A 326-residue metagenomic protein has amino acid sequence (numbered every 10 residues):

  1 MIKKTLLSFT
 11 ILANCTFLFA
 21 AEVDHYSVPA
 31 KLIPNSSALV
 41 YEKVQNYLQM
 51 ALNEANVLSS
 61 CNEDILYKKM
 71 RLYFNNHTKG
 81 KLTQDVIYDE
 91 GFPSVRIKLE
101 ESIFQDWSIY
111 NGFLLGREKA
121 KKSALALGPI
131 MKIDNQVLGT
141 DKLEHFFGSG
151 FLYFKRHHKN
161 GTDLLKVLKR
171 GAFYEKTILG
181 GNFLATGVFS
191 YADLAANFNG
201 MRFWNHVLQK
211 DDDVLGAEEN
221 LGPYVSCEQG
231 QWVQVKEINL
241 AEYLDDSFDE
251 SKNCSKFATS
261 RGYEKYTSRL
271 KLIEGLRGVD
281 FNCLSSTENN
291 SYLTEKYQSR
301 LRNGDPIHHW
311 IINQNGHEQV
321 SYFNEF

Functional and structural regions predicted by a protein language model:
M1-I2: N-terminal secretory signal peptides that target proteins for export/translocation
T5-N14: Sec-dependent N-terminal signal peptides
A20-R170, G180-L194, F198-F326: Intrinsically disordered, low-complexity, mixed-charge
